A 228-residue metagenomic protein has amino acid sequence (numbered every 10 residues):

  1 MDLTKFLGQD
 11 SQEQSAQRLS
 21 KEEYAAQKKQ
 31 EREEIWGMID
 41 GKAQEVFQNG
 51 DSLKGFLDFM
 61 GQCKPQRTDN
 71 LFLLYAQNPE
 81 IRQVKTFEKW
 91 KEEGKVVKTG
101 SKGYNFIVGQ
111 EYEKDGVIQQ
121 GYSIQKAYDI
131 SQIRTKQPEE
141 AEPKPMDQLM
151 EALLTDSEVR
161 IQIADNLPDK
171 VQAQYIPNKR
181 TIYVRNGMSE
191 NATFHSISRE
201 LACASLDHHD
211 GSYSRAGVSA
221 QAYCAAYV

Functional and structural regions predicted by a protein language model:
M1-V228: N-terminal accessory/interface modules of nucleic-acid-binding and processing proteins
